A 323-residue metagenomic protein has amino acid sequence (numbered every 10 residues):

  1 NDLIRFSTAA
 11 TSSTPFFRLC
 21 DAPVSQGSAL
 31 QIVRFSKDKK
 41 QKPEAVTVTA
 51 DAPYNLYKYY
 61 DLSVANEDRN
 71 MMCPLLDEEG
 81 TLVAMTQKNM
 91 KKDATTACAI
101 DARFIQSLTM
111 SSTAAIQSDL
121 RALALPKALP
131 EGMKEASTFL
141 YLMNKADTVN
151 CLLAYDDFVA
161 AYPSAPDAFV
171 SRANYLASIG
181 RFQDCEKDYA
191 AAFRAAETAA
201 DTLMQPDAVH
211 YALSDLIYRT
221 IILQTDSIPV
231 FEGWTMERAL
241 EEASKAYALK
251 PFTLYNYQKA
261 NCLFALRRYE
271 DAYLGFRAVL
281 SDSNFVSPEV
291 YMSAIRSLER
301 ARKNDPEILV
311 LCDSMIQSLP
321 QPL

Functional and structural regions predicted by a protein language model:
N1-L30, D38-K42, Y57, V64: Conserved active-site neighborhood of the chymotrypsin/trypsin-like protease fold
N66-T86: Catalytic nucleophile loop of clan PA
T86-N150: C-terminal cap/linker of serine protease catalytic domains
A128-S178, D226-V230: Alpha-helical segment of the N-proximal tetratricopeptide repeat
K145, I179, T220, G233 (+2 more regions): Structural motif corresponding to the intra-repeat A-B loop/turn of tetratricopeptide repeats
N174, D215, I222, N261 (+1 more regions): Residue-level recognition of tetratricopeptide repeat
